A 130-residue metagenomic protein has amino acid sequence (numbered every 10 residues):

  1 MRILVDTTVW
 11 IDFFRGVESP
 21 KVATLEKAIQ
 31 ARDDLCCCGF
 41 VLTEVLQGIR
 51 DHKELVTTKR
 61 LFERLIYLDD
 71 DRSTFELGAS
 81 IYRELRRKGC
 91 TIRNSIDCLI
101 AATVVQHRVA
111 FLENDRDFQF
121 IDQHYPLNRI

Functional and structural regions predicted by a protein language model:
M1-C37, Q47-R60: Short, well-structured N-terminal submotif of metal-dependent ribonuclease cores
M1-R2, A101, V105-I130: Acidic, PIN/NYN-like endoribonuclease modules and their adjacent C-terminal/linker elements
D6, C38, R93-N94, D115: Histidine- and aromatic-rich ligand-binding microenvironments
D6-T7, V45, G78, V104: Generic structural signal for small/hydrophobic residues in well-ordered secondary structure, especially within
W10-I11, L42-V45, F118: A generic structural signal for short hydrophobic patches within well-formed alpha-helices
V22, L42, L55-T58, F75-G78 (+2 more regions): A general structural signal for well-ordered alpha-helical segments in protein cores
H52-V56, R86, N128-I130: Short, hinge-like loop/turn segments at secondary-structure boundaries
L65-L112: Active-site neighborhoods of divalent-metal-dependent phosphate/nucleic-acid chemistry enzymes
